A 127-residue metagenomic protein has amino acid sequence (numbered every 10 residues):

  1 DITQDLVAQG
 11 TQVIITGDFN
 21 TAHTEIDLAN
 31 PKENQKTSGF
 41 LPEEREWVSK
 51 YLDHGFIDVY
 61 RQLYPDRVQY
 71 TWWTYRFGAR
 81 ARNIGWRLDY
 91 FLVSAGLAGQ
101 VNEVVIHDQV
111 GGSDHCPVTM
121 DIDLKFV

Functional and structural regions predicted by a protein language model:
D1-I84, L88: Metal-dependent phosphoesterases centered on the DNase I-like endonuclease/exonuclease/phosphatase
Y60-L63, G96, D108: Residues at the C-termini of beta-strands that transition into short coil/loop
R67-Y70, Q100-N102, D114: Short active-site-adjacent structural elements
W73-T74, N102-D108: Short, solvent-exposed helix-loop connector elements
L92: Hydrophobic alpha-helical positions that pack around
L97-Q100, V127: Short helix-loop capping/hinge motifs at secondary-structure junctions, enriched in acidic/polar residues
V105-V127: Surface polyanion/phosphate-binding segment centered on an Asp-His-Pro turn
